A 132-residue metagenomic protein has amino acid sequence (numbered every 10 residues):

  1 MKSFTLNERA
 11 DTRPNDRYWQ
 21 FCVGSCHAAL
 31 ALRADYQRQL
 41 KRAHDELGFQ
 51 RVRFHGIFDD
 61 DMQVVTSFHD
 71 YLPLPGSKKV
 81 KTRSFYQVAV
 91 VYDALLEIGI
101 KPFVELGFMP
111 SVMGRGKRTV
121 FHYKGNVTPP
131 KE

Functional and structural regions predicted by a protein language model:
M1-Q50, F54-I57: Mature N-terminal, pre-catalytic/accessory segment of carbohydrate-active enzymes
L47-E132: Substrate-binding cleft and catalytic face of glycoside hydrolase catalytic domains, especially the flexible beta-alpha
